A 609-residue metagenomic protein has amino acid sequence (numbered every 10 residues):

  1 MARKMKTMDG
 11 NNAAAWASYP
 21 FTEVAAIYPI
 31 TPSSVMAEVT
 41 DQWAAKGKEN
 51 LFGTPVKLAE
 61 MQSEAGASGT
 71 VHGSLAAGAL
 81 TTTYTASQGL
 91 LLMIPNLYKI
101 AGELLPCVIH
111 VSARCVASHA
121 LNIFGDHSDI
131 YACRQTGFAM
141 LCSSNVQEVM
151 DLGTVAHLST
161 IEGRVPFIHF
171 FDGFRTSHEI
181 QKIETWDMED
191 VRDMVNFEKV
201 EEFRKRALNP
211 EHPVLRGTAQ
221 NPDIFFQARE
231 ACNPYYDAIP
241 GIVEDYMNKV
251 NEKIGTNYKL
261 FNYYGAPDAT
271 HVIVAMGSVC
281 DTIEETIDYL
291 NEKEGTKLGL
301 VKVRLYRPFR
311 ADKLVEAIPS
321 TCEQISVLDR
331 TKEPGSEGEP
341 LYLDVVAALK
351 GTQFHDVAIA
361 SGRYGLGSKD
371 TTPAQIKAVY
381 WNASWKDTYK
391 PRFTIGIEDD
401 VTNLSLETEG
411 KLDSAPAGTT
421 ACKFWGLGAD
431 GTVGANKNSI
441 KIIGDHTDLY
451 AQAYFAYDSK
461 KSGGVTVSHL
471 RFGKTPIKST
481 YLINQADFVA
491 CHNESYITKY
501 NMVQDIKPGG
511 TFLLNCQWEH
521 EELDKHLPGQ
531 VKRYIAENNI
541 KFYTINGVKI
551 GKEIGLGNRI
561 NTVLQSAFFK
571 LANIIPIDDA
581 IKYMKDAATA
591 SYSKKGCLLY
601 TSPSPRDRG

Functional and structural regions predicted by a protein language model:
M1-A132, G137, T154, P373 (+2 more regions): Thiamine diphosphate
V24-E60, V274-V301, A421-Q485, V489: Anionic-ligand anchoring segments at beta-strand to alpha-helix junctions in alpha/beta enzyme folds, i.e., glycine
F52-V56, F167-N262: Conformationally flexible catalytic loops at phosphate/diphosphate-handling active centers
I123-G173, K350-G365, E537-T544: Conserved thiamine diphosphate
Q324-D413, T544-G555, R559-K595: Peripheral docking tails and interdomain loops at the edges of cofactor- or intermediate-handling domains
D505-L527: ADP-ribose/adenylate-binding Rossmann-like module
H520-I540: Rossmann-fold NAD(P)-binding glycine/threonine-rich loop
Y600-G609: Conserved small/polar residues in nucleotide/adenosyl-binding loops
